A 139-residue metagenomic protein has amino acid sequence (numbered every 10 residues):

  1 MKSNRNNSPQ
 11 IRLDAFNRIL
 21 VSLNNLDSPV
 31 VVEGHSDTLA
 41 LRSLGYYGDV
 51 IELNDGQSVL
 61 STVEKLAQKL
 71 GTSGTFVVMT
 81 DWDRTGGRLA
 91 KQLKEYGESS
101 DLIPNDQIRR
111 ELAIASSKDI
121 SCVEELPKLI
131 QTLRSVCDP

Functional and structural regions predicted by a protein language model:
M1-D27, T62: Phosphate-handling DNA/RNA-contact segment within nucleic-acid enzymes
K2, S43-L44, L53-P139: TOPRIM fold recognition
N7, S28, T80, R84: A short glycine-/small-residue-rich loop at the edge of a beta-strand within enzyme catalytic domains
S8-I11, G34-S36, K65-L66: Short hydrophobic/aromatic-rich motifs at helix boundaries and adjacent loops
I19, S36-D37, D83, L89: Acidic, divalent-metal-coordinating active-site segment for phosphoryl/phosphodiester hydrolysis, typified by short
I19-V21, L39-A40, K65-A67: Short, flexible, glycine/charge-rich loop motifs used to bind or transfer phosphoryl groups or to couple energy/partner
N24-V30, G48, T75-F76: Short active-site oxyanion
L26-L44: Short, compositionally biased "basic patch" segments
